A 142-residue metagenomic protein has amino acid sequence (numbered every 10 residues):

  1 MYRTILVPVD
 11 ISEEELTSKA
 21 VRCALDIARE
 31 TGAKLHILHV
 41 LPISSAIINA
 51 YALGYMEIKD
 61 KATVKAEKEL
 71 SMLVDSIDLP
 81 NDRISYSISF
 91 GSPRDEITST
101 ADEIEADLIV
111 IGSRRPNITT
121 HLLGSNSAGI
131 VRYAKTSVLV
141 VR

Functional and structural regions predicted by a protein language model:
R3-Y51: Small/aliphatic-rich secondary-structure junction motif
V9, G112-R114, R142: Short secondary-structure boundary segments
H36-L38, S85-S89, L139: General small-molecule cofactor/ligand-binding pocket signal
V40-K68: Acidic, proline/glycine-rich short linear motifs
L53-M56, I104-E105, S127-G129: Short, hinge-like loop/turn segments at secondary-structure boundaries
D75-I109, P116: Structural beta-alpha unit
I111-Y133: Glycine-rich, Arg-bearing micro-motifs that act as flexible, cationic patches
